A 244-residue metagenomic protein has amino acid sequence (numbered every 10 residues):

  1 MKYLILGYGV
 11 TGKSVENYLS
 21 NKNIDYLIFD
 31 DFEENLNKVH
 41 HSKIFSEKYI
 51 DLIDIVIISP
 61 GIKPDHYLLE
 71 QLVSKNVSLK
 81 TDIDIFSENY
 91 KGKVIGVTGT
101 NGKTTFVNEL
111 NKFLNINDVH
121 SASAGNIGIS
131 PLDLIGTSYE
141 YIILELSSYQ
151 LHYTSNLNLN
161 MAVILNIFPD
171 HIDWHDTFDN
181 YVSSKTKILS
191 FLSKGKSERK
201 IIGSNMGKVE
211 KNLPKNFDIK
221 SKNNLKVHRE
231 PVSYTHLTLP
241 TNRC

Functional and structural regions predicted by a protein language model:
M1-T81, I85: N-terminal leader/targeting and accessory segments in enzymes
N17, K48-D51, P60-S204, K208-I219: Phosphate-binding loop of NTP-binding sites
N23, P214-L225: Structural alpha-beta junctions
Y26, L79, S121, N224-L225: Generic structural signal for residues in well-ordered beta-strands
V227-R229, S233: Helical "lid/coupling" subdomains associated with nucleotide-phosphate turnover
T235-T241: Conserved small/polar residues in nucleotide/adenosyl-binding loops
